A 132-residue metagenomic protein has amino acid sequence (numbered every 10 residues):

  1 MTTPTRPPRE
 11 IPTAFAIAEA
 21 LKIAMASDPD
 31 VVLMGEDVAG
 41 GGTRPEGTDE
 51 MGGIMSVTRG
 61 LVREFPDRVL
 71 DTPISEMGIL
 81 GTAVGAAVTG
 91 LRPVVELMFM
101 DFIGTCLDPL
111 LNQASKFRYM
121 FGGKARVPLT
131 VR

Functional and structural regions predicted by a protein language model:
M1-R132: Thiamine diphosphate
